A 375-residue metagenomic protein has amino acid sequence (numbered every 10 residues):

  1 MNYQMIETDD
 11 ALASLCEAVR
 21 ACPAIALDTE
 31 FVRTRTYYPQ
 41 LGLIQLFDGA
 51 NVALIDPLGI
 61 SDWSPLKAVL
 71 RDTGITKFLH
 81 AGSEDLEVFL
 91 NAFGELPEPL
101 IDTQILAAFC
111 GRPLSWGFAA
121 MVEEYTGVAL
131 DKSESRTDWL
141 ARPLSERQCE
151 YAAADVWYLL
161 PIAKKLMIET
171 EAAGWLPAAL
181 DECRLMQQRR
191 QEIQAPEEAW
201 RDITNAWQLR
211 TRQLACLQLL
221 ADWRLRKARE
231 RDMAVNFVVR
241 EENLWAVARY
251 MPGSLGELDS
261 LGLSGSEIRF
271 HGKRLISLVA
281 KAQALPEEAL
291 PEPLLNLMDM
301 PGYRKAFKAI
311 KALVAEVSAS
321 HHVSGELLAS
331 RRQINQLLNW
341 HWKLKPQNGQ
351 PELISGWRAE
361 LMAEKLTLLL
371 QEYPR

Functional and structural regions predicted by a protein language model:
N2-Y3, A53, L106, Q208 (+2 more regions): Short, contiguous strand/loop micro-motifs
Y3-A13, R20-L27, V32-E169: Conserved DEDDh/DEDDy metal-dependent 3′-5′ exonuclease domain
S14, P65, E84, G117 (+4 more regions): Short Gly/charged-rich anion-binding patches and loops
E17-A18, F237: Generic structural signal for beta-strand residues in well-ordered domains
E146, L166-R375: Accessory DNA-binding and partner-docking regions appended to nucleic-acid-acting proteins, especially the terminal
